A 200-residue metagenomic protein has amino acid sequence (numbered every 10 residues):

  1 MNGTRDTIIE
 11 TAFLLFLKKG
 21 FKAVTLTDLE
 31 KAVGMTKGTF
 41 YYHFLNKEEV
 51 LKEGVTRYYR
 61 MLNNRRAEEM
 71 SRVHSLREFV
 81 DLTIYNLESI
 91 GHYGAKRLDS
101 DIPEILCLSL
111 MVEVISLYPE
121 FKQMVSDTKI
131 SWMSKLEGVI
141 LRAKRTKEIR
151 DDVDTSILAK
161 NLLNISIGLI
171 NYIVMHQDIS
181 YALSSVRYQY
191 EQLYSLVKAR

Functional and structural regions predicted by a protein language model:
M1-G3, R200: N-terminal intrinsically disordered/low-complexity leader segments
D6, E10, I105: Short alpha-helical elements of helix-turn-helix
T7, L15-R57: Helix-turn-helix
L45-E49, E53, S71-S75, V112-E120 (+1 more regions): Residues in soluble alpha-helical coiled-coils and helical-bundle/repeat scaffolds
E53, A67-P103, T155-L162: Hydrophobic alpha-helical connector segments
V55, Y59, K122-M133, A159: Amphipathic, non-transmembrane alpha-helical scaffold segments
Y85-Y93, S134, G138-T146, S156 (+2 more regions): C-terminal peripheral helix-coil segments that are non-catalytic and often amphipathic
G94-E120: Amphipathic alpha-helical segments used for helix-helix packing
